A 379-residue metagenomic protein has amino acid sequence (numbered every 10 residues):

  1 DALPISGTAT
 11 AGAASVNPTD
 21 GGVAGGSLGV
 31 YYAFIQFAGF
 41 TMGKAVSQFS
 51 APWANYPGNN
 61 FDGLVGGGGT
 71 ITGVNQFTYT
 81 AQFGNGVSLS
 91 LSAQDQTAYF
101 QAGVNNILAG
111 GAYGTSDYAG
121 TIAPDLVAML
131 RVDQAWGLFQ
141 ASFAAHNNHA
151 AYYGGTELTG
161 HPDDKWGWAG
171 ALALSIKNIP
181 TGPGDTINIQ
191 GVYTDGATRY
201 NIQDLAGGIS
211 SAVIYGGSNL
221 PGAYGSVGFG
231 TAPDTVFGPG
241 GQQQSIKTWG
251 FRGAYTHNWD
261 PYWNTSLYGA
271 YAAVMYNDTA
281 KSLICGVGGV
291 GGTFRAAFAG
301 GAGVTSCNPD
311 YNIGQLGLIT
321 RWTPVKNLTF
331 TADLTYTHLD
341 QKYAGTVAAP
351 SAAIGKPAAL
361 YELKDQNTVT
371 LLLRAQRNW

Functional and structural regions predicted by a protein language model:
D1, L28-A33, G73-F77, P124-A128 (+4 more regions): Hydrophobic, lipid-facing positions within transmembrane beta-strands of outer-membrane proteins
D1-I107, G120-L138, N178, T186 (+2 more regions): Outer membrane beta-barrel
D1-Q36, F49-G66, I107-G114, H146-D164 (+6 more regions): Surface-exposed loop and membrane-interface regions of Gram-negative outer-membrane beta-barrel proteins
P4, Y32, G43, S90-S92 (+6 more regions): Outer-envelope exported proteins of Gram-negative bacteria
G25-S27, G69-I71, G120-A123, P162-G167 (+3 more regions): Short sequence motifs at beta-strands and strand-loop junctions characteristic of Gram-negative outer-membrane
L138-L316: Detector for outer-membrane/organellar transmembrane beta-barrel domains, recognizing the amphipathic beta-strand
I313-V347: C-terminal structured domain segments
D365-W379: Outer-membrane beta-barrel "beta-signal"
